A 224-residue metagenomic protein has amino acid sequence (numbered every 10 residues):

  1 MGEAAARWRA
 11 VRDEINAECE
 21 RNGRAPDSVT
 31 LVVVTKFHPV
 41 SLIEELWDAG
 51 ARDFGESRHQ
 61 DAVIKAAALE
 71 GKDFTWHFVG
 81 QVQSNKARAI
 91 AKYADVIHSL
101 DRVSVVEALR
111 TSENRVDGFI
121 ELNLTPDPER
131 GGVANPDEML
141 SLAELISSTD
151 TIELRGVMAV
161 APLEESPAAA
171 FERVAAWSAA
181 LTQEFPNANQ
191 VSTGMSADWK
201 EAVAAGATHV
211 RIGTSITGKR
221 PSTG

Functional and structural regions predicted by a protein language model:
M1-A197, V203-A205, T217-K219: Conserved alpha/beta-domain cores
A207-G224: Gly/Pro- and small hydrophobic-enriched strand-loop and loop-to-helix capping segments that sit at the rims
